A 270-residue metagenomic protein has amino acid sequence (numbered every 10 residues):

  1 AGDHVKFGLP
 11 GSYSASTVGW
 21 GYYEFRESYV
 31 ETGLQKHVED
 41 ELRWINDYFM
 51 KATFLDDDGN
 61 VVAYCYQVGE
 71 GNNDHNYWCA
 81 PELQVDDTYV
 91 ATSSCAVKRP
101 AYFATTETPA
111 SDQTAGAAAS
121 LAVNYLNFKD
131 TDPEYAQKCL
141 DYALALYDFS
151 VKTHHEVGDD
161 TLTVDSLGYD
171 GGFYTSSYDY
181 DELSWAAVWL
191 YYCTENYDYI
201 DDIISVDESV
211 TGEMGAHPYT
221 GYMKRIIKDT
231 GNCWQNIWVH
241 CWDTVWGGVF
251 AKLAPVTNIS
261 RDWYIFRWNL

Functional and structural regions predicted by a protein language model:
A1-S12, S16-L270: Glycan-recognition and catalytic cores of secretory/periplasmic carbohydrate-active enzymes
